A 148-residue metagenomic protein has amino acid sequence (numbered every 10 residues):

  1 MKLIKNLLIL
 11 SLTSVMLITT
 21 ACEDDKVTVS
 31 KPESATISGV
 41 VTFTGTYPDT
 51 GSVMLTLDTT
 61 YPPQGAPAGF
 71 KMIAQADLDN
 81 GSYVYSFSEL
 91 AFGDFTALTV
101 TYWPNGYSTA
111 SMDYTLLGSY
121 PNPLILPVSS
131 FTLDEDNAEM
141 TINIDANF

Functional and structural regions predicted by a protein language model:
M1-C22: Sec-dependent bacterial lipoprotein signal peptides
V15-V40: Bacterial Sec-dependent N-terminal signal peptides
V40-G51: Structural motif
T42, M54-T60, T96-P104: Predominantly extracellular/luminal cell-surface or secreted proteins
M54-A74: Short amphipathic beta-strand segments in non-cytosolic proteins
D79, V84-T96, V100-P104: Short Pro-Gly-centered beta-turn/loop motif in secreted/extracellular proteins
W103-T141: Structured interaction patches on ligand/partner-binding surfaces of diverse proteins
I142-F148: Conserved "repeat-terminator" motif of extracellular CCP/Sushi domains
